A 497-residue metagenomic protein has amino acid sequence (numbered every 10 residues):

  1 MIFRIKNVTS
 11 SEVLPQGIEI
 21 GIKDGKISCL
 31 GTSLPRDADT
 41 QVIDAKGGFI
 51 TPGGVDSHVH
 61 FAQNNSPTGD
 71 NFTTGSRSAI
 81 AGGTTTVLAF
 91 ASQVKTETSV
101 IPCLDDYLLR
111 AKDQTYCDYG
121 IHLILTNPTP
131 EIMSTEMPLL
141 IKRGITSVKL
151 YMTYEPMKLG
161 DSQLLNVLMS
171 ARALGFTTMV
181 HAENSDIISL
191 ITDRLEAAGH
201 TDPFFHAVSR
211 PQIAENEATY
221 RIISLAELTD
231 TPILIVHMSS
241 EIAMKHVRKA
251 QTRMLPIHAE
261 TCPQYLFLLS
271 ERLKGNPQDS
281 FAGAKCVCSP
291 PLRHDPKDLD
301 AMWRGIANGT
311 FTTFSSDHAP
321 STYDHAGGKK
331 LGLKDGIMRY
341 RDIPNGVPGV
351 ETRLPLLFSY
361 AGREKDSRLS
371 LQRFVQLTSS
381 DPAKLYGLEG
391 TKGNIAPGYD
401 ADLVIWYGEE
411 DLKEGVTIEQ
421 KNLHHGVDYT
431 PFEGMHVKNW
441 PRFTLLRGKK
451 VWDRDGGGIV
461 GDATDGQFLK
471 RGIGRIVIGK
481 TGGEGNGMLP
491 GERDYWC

Functional and structural regions predicted by a protein language model:
M1-D37: N-terminal metal-binding scaffold of metallo-dependent hydrolase/deaminase domains
V8, I20, G25, G47 (+15 more regions): Divalent metal-coordination and catalytic microenvironments
S33-I50: Active-site metal-binding motif and surrounding structural segment of the metallo-beta-lactamase
A45-Q114: Metal-associated gating/positioning segment near the N- to mid-region
V100-C117, N166-V180: Alpha-helix-loop-beta-strand connector modules within alpha/beta enzyme cores
T135-F314, A319, K330-G332: Histidine/acidic residue-rich metal-binding segments in metalloenzymes
P203-D230, F281, K285-C286, P320-E409: His/Asp/Glu-enriched, well-ordered alpha-helical/loop segment that forms or immediately abuts the divalent-metal
G328-D342, P397-I473: C-terminal cap of metal-dependent C-N hydrolases
